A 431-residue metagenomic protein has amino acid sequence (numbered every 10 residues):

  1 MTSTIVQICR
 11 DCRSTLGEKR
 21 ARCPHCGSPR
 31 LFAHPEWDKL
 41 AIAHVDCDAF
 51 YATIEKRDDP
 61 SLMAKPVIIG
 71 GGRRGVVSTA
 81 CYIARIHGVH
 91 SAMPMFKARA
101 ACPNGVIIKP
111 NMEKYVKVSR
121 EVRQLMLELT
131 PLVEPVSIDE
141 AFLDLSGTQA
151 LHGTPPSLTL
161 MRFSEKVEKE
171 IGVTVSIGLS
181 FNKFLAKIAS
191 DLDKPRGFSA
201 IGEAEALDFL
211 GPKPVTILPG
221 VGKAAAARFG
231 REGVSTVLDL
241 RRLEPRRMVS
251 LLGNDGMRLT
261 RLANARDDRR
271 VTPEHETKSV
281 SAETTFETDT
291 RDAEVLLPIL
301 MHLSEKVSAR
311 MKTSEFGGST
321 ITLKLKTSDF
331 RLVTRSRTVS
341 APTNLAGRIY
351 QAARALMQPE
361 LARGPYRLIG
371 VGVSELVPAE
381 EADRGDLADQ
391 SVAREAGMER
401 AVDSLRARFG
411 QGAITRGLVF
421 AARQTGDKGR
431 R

Functional and structural regions predicted by a protein language model:
M1-R261, V271, A309, V392-R431: Gly/Gly-Pro- and Ser/Thr-rich, intrinsically disordered tail segments characteristic of DNA damage-repair and tolerance
M1-V6, P35-E36, H44, L210 (+2 more regions): DNA-contacting surface of Y-family translesion DNA polymerases
D48-F50, R73-G75, S328-R331, L376-A379: Short, charged/polar surface micro-motifs in flexible loops or helix N-caps
V106, F142, T322, T338 (+1 more regions): Short aromatic/hydrophobic contact patches that present stacked aromatics for nucleic-acid/ligand binding
A141-G147, T334-R337, P378, D383-A388: Short, hydrophobic beta-strand segments
L151, L185, R331, A379-E381: Residue-level signal for secondary-structure boundary sites
S180-F184, L262-A265, G317-S328, Y366-V377 (+1 more regions): A glycine-rich phosphate-binding loop feature that marks nucleotide/adenosyl-phosphate handling sites
A341-R431: Acidic, metal-coordinating catalytic segment for phosphate/diphosphate chemistry, firing primarily on the Nudix
